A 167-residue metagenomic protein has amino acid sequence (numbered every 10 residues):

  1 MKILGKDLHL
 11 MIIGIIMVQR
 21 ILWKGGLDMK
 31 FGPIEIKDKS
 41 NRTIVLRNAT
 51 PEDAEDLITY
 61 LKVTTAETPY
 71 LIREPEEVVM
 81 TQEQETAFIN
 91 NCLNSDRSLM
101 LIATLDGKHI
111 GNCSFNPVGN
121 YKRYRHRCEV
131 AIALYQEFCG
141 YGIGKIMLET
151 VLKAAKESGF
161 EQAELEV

Functional and structural regions predicted by a protein language model:
M1-L8: N-terminal amphipathic/hydrophobic targeting modules at extreme N-termini, encompassing cleavable Sec/SRP-type signal
H9-D28: Short, Lys/Arg-enriched N-terminal segments with co-localized hydrophobic residues within the first ~10-30 amino acids
I44-D56: A short beta-loop-alpha structural element at the N-terminal edge of CoA-dependent acyl/N-acetyltransferase catalytic
A49, L134, V167: Hydrophobic adenine-recognition pocket in adenosine-nucleotide-binding enzymes
P51, T59-E76: Helix-loop element at the rim of GNAT/NAT acetyltransferase active sites that forms part of the acceptor-substrate
V78-H126, A131-Y135, L148-E149: Acetyl-CoA-dependent GNAT
G140-K153, E157: Conserved acetyl-CoA-binding loop-helix of GNAT-fold acetyltransferases
A155-V167: Conserved GNAT acetyl-CoA-binding A-motif
